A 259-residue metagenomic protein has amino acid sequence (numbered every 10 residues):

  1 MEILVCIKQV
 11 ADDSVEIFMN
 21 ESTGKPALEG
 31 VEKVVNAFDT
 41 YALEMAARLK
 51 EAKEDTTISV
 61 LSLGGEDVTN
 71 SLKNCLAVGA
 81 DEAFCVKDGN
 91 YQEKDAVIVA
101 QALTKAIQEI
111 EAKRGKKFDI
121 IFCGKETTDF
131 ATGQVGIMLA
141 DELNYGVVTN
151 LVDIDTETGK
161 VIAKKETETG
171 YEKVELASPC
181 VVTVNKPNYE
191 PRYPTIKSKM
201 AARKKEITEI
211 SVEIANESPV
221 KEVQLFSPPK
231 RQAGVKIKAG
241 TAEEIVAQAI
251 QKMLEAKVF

Functional and structural regions predicted by a protein language model:
M1-F259: N-terminal glycine-rich FAD/FM-binding segment characteristic of electron-transfer flavoproteins
